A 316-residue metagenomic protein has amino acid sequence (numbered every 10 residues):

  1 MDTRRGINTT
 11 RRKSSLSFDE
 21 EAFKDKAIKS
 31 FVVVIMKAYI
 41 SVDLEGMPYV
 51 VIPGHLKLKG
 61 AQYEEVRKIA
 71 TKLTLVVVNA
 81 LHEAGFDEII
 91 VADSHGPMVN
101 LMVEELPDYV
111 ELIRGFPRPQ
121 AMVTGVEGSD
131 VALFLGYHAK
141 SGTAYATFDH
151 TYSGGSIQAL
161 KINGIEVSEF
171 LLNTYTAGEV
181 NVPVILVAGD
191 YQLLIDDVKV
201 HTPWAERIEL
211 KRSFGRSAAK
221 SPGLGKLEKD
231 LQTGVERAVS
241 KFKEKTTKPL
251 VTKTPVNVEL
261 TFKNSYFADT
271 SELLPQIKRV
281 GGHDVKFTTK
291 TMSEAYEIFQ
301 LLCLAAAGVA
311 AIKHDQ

Functional and structural regions predicted by a protein language model:
I35-Y39: Extreme N-terminal starter segment of soluble prokaryotic enzymes
S41-V42, A92-D93, A132-Y137, V187-A188 (+1 more regions): Short beta-strand segments
H55-N79: Short catalytic helix/loop segments, enriched in acidic residues and glycine and frequently bearing histidine
Y109-G125: A glycine-rich helix N-cap at a beta->alpha junction
P117-R118, G154-V180, G189-L193: Active-site glycine-rich loop that binds ribose-phosphate moieties when present
T176-V239: Active-site rim beta-loop-alpha module in soluble metabolic enzymes
S213, L227-Q316: C-terminal accessory domains and tails appended to enzymatic cores
